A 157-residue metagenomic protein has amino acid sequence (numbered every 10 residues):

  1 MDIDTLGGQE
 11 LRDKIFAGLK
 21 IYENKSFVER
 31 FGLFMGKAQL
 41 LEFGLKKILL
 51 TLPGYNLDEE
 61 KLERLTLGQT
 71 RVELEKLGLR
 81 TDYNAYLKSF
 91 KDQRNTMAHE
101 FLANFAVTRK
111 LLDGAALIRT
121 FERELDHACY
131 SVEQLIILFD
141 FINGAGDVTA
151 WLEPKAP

Functional and structural regions predicted by a protein language model:
M1-L67, T81-D92, H99, I136-A156: Amphipathic alpha-helical interface elements
T70: Charged, often glycine-rich, active-site loop that binds/positions anionic groups
E73: Active-site anion-handling motifs in enzyme catalytic cores
D82-S89, Q93-I137: Charge-enriched, short contiguous segments at helix-coil
